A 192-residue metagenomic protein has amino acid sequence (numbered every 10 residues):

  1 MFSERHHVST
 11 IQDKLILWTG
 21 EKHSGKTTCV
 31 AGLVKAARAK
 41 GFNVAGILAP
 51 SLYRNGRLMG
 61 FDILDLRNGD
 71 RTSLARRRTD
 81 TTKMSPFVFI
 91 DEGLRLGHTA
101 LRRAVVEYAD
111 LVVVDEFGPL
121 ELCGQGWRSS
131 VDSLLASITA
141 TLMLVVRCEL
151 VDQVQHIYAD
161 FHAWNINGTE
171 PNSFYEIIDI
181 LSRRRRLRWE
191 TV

Functional and structural regions predicted by a protein language model:
H6-D13: Phosphate-binding P-loop
W18: Hydrophobic anchor at the beta1->P-loop junction of P-loop NTPases
H23: Walker A (P-loop) phosphate-binding loop of P-loop NTPases
K26: Conserved lysine of the Walker
C29, L33: Hydrophobic positions on the alpha1 helix immediately C-terminal to the Walker A/P-loop
V34-M84: N-terminal phosphate/diphosphate-binding loop that engages ATP/GTP or pyrophosphate donors across diverse enzyme folds
D80-G124, S130-D132: Phosphate-binding/switch loop-helix module in NTP-utilizing enzymes
R103, G118-W189: Replace "adjacent to P-loop NTPase cores in ATP/GTP-dependent enzymes" with "adjacent to NTP-binding cores
